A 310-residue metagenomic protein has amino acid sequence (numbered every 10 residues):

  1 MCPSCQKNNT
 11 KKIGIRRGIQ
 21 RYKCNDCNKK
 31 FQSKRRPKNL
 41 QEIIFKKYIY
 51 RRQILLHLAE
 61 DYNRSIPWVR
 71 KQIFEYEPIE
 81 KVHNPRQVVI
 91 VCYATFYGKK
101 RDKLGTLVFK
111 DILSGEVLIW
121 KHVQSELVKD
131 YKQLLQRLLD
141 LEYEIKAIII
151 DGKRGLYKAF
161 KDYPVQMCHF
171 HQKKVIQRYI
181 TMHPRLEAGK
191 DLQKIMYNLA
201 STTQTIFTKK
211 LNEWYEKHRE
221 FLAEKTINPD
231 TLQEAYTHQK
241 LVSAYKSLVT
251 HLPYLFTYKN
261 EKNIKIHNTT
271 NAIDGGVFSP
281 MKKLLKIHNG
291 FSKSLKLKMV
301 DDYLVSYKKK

Functional and structural regions predicted by a protein language model:
M1, R17-Q20: Short metal-coordination and nucleic-acid-contact micro-motifs, chiefly zinc-binding Cys/His arrays
S4-R16: Short recognition patches in nucleic-acid-associated and regulatory proteins
Q6, I19-K100: Short, positively charged, Gly/Tyr-enriched micro-motifs that form contact patches at catalytic or ligand/partner
T10, C24, L58, I90-F96 (+4 more regions): Short, conserved catalytic/metal-binding motifs centered on acidic residues
R35, Y143-R154, F160, K194-K310: Acidic/histidine-rich catalytic cores and adjacent linkers of DNA breakage/strand-transfer/modification proteins
P67-K71, Y163-C168, H288: Core catalytic machinery and nucleic-acid-binding channels of phosphodiester-processing enzymes
K71-A147, R154, K158, Y163 (+1 more regions): RNase H-like nuclease fold core
A147-Q193: Conserved beta-strand -> loop -> alpha-helix junction used to position metal-binding or nucleic-acid-contacting
